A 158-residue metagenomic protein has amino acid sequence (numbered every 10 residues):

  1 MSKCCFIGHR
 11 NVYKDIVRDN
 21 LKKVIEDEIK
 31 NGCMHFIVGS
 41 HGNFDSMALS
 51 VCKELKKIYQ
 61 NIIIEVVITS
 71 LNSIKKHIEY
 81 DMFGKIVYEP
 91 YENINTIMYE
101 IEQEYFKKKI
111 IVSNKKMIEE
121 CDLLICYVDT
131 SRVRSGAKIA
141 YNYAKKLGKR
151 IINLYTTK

Functional and structural regions predicted by a protein language model:
M1-K3, I7-K158: Acidic/glycine-enriched connector segments
